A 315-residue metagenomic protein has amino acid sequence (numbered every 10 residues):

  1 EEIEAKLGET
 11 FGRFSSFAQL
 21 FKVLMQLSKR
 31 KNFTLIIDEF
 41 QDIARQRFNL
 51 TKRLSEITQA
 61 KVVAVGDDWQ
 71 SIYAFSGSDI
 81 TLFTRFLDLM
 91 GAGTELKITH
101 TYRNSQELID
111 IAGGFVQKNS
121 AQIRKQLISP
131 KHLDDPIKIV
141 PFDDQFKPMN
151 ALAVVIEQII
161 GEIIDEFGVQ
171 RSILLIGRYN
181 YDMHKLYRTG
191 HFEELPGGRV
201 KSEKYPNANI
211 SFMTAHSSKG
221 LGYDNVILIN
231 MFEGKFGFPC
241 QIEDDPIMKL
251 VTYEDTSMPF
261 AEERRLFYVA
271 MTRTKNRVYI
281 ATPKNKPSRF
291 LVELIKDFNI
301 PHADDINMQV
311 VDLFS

Functional and structural regions predicted by a protein language model:
E1-L82, H100, G220: Conserved helicase NTPase motor core
T58-A60, D67-W69, M90-E95, D134-I137 (+3 more regions): Short glycine-/polar-rich loops that comprise or flank the Walker A/P-loop and associated switch/sensor motifs
Q59, L175, P301-S315: C-terminal, charged and often intrinsically disordered regions of DNA end-processing helicases and nucleases
V65-W69, F75-I80, H100, G113 (+4 more regions): A short beta-strand-to-loop transition that corresponds to the Sensor-1 phosphate-sensing loop of AAA+ P-loop ATPases
Q70-H132: Conserved coupling/interface region of RecA-like P-loop/ASCE motor cores
G93-H100, A121-G177, I210: Inter-lobe coupling/hinge region of RecA-like P-loop helicase motors
G168-S172, N209, H216-K284, R289-E293 (+1 more regions): Conserved helicase C-terminal RecA-like lobe
N180-R199: Conserved helicase motor "Helicase C" RecA-like lobe of SF1/SF2 P-loop NTPases
